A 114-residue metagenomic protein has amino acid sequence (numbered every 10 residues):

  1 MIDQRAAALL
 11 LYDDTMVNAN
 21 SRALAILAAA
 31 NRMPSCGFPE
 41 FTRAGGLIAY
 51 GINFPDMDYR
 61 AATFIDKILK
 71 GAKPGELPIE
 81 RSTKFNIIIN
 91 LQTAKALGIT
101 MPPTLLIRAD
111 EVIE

Functional and structural regions predicted by a protein language model:
M1-E114: Short hydrophobic alpha-helices and adjacent helix-cap/hinge residues
